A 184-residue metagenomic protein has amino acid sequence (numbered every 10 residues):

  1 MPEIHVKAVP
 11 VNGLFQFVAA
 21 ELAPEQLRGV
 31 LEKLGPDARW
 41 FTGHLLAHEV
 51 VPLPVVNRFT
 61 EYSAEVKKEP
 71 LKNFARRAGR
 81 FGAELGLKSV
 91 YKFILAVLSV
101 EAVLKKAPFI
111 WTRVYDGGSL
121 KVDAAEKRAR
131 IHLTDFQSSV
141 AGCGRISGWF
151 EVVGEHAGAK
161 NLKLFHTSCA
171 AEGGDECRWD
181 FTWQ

Functional and structural regions predicted by a protein language model:
M1-E69: N-terminal leader/assembly segments
I4-V9, F15-V18, G118, R130-T134 (+1 more regions): Non-catalytic regulatory/interaction regions at protein termini and inter-domain linkers
H44-R145, L162, S168: Amphipathic interaction/junction segments at domain boundaries or subunit interfaces
G144-A159: Short, non-transmembrane amphipathic alpha-helical segments
L164-W183: Beta-rich nucleic-acid/ligand-interaction surfaces
